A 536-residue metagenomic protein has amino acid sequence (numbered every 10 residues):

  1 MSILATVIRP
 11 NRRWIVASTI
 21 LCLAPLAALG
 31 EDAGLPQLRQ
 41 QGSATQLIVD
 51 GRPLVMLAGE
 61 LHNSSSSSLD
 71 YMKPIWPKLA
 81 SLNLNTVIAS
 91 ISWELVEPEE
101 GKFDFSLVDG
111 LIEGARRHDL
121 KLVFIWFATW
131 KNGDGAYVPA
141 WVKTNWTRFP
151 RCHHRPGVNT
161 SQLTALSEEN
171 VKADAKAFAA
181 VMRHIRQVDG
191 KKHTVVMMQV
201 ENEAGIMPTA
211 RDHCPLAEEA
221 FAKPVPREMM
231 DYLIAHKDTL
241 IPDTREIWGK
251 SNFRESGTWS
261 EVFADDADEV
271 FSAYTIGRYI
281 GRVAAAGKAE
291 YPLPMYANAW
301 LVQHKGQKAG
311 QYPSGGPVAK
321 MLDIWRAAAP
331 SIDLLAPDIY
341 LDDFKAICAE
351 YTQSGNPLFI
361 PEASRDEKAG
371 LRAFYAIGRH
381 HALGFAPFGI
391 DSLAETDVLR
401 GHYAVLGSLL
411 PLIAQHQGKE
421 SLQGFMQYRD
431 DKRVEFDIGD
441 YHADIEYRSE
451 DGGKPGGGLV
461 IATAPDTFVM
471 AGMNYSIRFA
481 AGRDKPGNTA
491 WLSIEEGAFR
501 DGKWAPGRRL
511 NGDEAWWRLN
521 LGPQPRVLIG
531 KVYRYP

Functional and structural regions predicted by a protein language model:
S2-S18: Bacterial N-terminal signal peptides that target proteins for export
E31-L84: N-terminal carbohydrate-binding accessory modules
A58-S67, S90-S106, P156-K176, S260-G277 (+3 more regions): The substrate-binding groove and active-site-proximal loops of carbohydrate-active enzymes, especially glycoside
S66-A80, P313-A328: Short, acidic/polar
Y71-W146, G277-E290: Aromatic-lined substrate-binding rim segments of carbohydrate-active enzymes
T147-L322: Polysaccharide-binding and catalytic clefts of secreted carbohydrate-active enzymes
R282-P292, K320-I413: Catalytic-core region of carbohydrate-active enzymes that cleave or remodel glycosidic bonds
F374-K485, G497-G502: Aromatic- and carboxylate-lined catalytic core of secreted/periplasmic carbohydrate-active enzymes
